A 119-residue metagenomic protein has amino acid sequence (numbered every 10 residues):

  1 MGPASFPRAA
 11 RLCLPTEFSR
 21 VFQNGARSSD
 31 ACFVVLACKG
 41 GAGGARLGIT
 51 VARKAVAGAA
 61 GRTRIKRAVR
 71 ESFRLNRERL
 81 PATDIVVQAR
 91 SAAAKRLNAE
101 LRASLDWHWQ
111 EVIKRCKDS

Functional and structural regions predicted by a protein language model:
M1-S119: Positively charged, solvent-exposed patches that mediate nucleic-acid binding
